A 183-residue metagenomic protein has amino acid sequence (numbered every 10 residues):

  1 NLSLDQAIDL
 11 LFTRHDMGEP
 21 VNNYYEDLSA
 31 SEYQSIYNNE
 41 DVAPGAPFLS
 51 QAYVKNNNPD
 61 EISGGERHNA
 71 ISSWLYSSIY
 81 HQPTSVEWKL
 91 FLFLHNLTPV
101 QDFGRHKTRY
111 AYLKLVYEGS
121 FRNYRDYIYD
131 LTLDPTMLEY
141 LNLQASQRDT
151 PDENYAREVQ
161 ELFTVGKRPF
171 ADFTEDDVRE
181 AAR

Functional and structural regions predicted by a protein language model:
N1-D5, N69-R183: Primarily short, surface-exposed interaction patches in extracytoplasmic proteins
N1-S73, S77-H81, S85, D172 (+1 more regions): N-terminal module-boundary/linker segments of secreted carbohydrate-active enzymes
